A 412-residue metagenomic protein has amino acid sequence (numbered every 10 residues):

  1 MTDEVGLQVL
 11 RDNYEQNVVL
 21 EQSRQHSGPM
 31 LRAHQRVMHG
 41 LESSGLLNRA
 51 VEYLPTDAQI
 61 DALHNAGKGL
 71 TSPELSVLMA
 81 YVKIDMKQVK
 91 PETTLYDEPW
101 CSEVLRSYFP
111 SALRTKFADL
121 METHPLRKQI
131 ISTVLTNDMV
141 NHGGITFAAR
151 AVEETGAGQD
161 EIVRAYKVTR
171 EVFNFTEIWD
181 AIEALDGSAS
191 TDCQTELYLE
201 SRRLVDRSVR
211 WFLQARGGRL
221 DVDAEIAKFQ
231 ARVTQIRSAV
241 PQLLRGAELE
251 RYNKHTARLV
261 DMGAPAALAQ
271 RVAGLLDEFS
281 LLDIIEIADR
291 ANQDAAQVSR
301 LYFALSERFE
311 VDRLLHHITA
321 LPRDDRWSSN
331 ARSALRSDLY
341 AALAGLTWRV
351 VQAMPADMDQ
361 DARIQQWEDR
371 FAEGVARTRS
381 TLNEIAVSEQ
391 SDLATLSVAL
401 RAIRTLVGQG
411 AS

Functional and structural regions predicted by a protein language model:
T2-S412: Ligand/cofactor-recognition surfaces for anionic moieties
